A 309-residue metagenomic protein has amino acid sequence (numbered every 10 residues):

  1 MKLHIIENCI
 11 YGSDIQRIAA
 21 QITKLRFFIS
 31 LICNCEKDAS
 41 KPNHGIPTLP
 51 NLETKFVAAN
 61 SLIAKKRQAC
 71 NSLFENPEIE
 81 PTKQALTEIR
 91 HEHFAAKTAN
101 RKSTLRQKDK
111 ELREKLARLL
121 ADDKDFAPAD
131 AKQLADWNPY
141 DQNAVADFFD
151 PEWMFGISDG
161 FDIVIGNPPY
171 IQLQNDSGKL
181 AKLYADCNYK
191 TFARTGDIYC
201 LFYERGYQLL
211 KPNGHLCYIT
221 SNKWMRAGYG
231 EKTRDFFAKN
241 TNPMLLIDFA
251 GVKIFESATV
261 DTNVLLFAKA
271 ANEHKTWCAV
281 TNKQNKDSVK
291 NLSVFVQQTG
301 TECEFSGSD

Functional and structural regions predicted by a protein language model:
M1-D147: Class I S-adenosyl-L-methionine-dependent methyltransferase module
R17-A20, K24-E75, I89, N143 (+1 more regions): Signature of N6-adenine DNA methyltransferases within the class I
